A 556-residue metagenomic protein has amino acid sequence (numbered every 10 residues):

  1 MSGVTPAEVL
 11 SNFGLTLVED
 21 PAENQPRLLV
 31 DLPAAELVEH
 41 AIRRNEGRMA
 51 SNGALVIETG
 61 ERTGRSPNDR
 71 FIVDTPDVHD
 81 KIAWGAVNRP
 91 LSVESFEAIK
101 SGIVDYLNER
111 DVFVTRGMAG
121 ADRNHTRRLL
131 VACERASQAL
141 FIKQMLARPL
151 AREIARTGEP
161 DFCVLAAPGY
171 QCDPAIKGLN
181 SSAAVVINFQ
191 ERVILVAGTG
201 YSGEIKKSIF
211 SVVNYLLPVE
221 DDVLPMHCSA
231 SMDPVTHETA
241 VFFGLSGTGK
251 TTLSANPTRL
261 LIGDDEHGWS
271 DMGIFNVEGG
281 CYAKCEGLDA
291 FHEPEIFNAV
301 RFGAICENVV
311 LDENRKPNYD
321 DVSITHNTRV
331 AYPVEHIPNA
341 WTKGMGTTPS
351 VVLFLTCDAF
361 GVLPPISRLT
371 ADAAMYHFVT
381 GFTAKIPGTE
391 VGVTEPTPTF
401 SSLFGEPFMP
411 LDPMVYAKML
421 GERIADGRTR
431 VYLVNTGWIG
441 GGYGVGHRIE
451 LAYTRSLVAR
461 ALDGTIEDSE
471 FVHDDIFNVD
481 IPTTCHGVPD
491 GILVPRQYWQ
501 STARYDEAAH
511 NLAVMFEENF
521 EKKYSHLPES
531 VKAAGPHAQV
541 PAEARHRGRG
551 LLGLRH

Functional and structural regions predicted by a protein language model:
M1-R156, L551-L552: N-terminal accessory targeting/assembly segments
S2-M49, H227-L245, A255-T258, G268-Y498 (+3 more regions): Glycine-rich, often acidic-flanked micro-motifs that create phosphate/phosphodiester-binding or positioning elements
H79-W84, N188-V193, T397-L403: Gly-rich Lys/Arg/Thr-decorated short loops/hinges at beta-loop-alpha junctions or inter-strand turns that position
T115, V223-A230: A short glycine-rich, hydrophobically flanked beta-strand micro-motif that places a catalytic Asp/Glu for divalent metal
P160-F162, A166-P218: Charged, amphipathic alpha-helical linker segments immediately N-terminal to NTP-binding catalytic cores
K250: Conserved lysine of the Walker
I492, Q497-H556: Generic C-terminus detector
